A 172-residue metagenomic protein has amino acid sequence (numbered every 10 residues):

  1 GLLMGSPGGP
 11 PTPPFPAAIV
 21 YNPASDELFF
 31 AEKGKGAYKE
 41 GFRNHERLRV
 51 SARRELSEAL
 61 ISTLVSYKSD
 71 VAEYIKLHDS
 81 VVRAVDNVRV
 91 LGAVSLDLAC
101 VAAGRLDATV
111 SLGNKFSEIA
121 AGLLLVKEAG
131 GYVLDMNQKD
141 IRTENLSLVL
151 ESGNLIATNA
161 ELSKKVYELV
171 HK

Functional and structural regions predicted by a protein language model:
L2-L98, I141, N145-K172: Acidic beta-strand-loop-alpha-helix segment within the catalytic core of divalent metal-dependent phosphate-processing
I61, K127, G131-Y132, M136: Conserved AMP-binding/adenylate-forming
V81, G104-D107: Short, surface-exposed connector motifs at secondary-structure boundaries
V85-D86, R105, G130: Residue-level detector of structured alpha->beta connecting loops
A99-A103, A121-E128: Hydrophobic residues within well-ordered alpha-helices
A103-R105, N159-A160: Conserved nucleotide-sugar donor-binding and metal-coordinating catalytic region shared by glycosyltransferases
D107-S111, V133-D135: Paired acidic/hydrophobic, glycine-rich loop segments that form the ligand-binding mouth/hinge of periplasmic-binding
F116-S117: Acidic donor-binding loop at a coil-to-helix junction in glycosyltransferase catalytic cores that engages
